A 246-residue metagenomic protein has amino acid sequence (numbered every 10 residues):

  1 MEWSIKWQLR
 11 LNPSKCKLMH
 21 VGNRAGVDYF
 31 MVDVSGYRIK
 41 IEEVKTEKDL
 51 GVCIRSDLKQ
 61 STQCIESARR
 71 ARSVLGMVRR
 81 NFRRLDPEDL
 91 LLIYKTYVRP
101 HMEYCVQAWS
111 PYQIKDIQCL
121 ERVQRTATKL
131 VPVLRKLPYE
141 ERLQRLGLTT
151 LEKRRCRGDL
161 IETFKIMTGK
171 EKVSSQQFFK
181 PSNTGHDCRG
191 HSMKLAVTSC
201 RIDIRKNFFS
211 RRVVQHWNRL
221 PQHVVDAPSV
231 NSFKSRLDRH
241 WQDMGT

Functional and structural regions predicted by a protein language model:
M1-W7, R72, R239: Inter-domain linker/hinge segments that demarcate the starts of reverse transcriptase and RNase H-type modules
E2, L9-T46: Short, conserved micro-motifs composed of acidic
I5-P13, N81-P87, Q107-Q113, R135-Y139: Surface-exposed helix-capping loop/turn segments at secondary-structure junctions
L11, C64, A68-A71, I117-V123 (+1 more regions): Hydrophobic packing residues in well-ordered alpha-helices of helical domains and bundles
I41-Q107: Basic, alpha-helical interaction scaffolds
Y97-Y112, K165-E171: Extended, well-ordered alpha-helical segments in internal regulatory regions
K115-T246: Short linear motifs embedded in intrinsically disordered, charge-biased segments
